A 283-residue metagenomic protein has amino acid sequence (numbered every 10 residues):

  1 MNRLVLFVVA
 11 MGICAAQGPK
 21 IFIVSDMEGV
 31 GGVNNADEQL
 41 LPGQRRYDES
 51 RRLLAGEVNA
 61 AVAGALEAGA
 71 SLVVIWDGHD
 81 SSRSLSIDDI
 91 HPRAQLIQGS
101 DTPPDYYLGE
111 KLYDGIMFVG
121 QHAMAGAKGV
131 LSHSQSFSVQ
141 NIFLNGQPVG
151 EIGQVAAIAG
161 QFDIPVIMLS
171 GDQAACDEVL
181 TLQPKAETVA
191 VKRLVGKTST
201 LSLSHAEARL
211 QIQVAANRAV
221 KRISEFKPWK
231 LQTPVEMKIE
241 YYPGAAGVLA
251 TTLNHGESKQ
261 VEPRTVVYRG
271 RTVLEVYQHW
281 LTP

Functional and structural regions predicted by a protein language model:
R3-I13: Sec-dependent N-terminal signal peptides
Q17-N35: Mature N-terminal segment immediately following signal peptide/propeptide cleavage in secreted/periplasmic
V24-S25, W76-D77, I116-G120, L169-S170 (+1 more regions): Short beta-strand segments
L41-W76, S82, R93, A215-R222 (+1 more regions): Alpha/propeptide regions of enzymes that mature by internal proteolysis
V73, A208-P283: C-terminal accessory domains and tails appended to enzymatic cores
P92-G109: A glycine-rich helix N-cap at a beta->alpha junction
F137-F162, G171-A174: Active-site glycine-rich loop that binds ribose-phosphate moieties when present
I158-V166, S170-N217: Active-site rim beta-loop-alpha module in soluble metabolic enzymes
